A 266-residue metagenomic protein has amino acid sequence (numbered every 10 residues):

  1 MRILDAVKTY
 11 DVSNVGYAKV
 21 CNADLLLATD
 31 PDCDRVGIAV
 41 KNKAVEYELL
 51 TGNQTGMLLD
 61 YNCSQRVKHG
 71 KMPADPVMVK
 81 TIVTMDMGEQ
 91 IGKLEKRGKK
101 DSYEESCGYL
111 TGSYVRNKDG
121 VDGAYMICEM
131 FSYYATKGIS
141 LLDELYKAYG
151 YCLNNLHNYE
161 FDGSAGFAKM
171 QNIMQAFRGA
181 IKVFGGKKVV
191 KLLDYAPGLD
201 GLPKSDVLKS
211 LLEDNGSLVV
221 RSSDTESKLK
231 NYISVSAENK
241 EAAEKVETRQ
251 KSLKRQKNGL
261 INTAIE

Functional and structural regions predicted by a protein language model:
M1-R2, V40-A44, K71: Gly-rich Lys/Arg/Thr-decorated short loops/hinges at beta-loop-alpha junctions or inter-strand turns that position
M1-V36: N-terminal small/polar loop signature for handling phosphorylated ligands or for N-terminal nucleophile
A23-L25, T29, V45-E48, R66-D224 (+2 more regions): Phosphate-binding and adjacent anionic-ligand microenvironments
D34-Q54, G88: Short Gly/Thr/Asp-enriched flexible loops that form oxyanion-binding sites at enzyme active sites
V36-V40, S102, I233: A short beta-strand motif that forms the metal-chelation/ATP-contact edge of phosphoryl-transfer active sites
T51-S64: Catalytic or ion-translocation cores adjacent to nucleophile or general acid/base/metal-coordination motifs in diverse
